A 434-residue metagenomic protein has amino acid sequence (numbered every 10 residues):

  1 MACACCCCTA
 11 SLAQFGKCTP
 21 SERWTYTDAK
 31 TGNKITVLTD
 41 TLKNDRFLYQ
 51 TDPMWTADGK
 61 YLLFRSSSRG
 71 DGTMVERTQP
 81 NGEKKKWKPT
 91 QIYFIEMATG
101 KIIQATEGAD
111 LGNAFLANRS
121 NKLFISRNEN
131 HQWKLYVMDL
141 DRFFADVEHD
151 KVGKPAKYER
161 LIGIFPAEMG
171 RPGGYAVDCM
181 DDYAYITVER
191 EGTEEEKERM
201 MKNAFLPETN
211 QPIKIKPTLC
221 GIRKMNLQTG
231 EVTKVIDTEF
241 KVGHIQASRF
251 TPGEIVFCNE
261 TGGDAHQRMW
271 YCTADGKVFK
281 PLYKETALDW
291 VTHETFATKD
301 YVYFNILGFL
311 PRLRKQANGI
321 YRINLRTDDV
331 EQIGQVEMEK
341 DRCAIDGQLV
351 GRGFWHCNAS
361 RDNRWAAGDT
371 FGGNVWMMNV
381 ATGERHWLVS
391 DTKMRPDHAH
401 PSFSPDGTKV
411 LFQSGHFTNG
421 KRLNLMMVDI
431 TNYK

Functional and structural regions predicted by a protein language model:
M1-Q14: Bacterial Sec-dependent N-terminal signal peptides
Q14-T36, K214-C220: Blade/loop signatures of beta-propeller domains
F15-T19, S66-W87, N128, Y136-L140 (+6 more regions): Short, conserved, GDST-rich strand-edge loop motifs in beta-rich repeat architectures
Y26-R46, K84-K85, Y93-D110, D141-G170 (+5 more regions): Multi-bladed beta-propeller domains
N44, Y49-D52, R69-N128: Blade-loop segments of beta-propeller domains
D45-L63, G108-R127, G163-E189, D237-C258 (+3 more regions): Conserved beta-propeller blade repeats
E107-C220, K234-D237: Asp-box/WD-like beta-propeller blade repeats and closely related beta-sheet repeat scaffolds
H398-K434: Blade-level signature of beta-propeller repeat domains, shared across WD40, Kelch, NHL, RCC1 and BNR/Asp-box propellers
